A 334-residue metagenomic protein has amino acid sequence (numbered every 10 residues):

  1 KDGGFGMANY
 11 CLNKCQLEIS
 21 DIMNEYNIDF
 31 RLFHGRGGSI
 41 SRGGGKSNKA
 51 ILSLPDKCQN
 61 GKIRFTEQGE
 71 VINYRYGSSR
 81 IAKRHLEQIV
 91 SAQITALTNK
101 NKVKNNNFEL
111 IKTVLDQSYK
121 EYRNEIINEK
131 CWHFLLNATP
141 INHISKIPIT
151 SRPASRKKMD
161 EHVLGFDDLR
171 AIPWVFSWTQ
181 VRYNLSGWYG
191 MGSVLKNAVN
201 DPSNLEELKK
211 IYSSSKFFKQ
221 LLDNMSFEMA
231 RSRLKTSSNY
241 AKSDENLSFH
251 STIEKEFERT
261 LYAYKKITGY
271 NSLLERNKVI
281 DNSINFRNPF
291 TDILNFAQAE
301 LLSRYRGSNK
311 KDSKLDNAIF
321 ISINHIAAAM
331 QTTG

Functional and structural regions predicted by a protein language model:
D2-C15, R36, S47, T66-G334: Acidic, glycine-enriched catalytic cores built around paired aspartates
L12-E25, K49: Non-transmembrane, aqueous-exposed alpha-helical and coiled segments at domain scale
E25, G45, N60: Extended, folded domain segments that form the structural surfaces/walls around functional sites
N27-R31, K62: Beta-sheet entry/capping signal
F30-N48: Conserved phosphate/anionic-ligand binding catalytic regions in large, soluble enzymes, centered on
S41, S53-P55, A138: Conserved catalytic cores of very large enzyme subunits
I51-V71: Acidic, His- and aromatic-enriched active-site or binding-groove loops in soluble protein domains that engage sugars
